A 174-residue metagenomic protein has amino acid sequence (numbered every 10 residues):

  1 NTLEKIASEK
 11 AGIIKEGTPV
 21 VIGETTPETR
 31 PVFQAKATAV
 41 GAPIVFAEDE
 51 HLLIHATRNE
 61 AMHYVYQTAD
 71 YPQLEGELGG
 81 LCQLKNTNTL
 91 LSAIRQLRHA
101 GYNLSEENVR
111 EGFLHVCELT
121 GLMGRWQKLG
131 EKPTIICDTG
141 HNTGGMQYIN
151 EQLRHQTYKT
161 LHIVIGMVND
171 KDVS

Functional and structural regions predicted by a protein language model:
N1, K5, D70-S174: Nucleotide phosphate-binding/pyrophosphate-handling subdomain across enzymes that bind or process nucleotide phosphates
N1-T68, L91-E107: Acidic, Mg2+-coordinating active-site environments of NTP-dependent enzymes
